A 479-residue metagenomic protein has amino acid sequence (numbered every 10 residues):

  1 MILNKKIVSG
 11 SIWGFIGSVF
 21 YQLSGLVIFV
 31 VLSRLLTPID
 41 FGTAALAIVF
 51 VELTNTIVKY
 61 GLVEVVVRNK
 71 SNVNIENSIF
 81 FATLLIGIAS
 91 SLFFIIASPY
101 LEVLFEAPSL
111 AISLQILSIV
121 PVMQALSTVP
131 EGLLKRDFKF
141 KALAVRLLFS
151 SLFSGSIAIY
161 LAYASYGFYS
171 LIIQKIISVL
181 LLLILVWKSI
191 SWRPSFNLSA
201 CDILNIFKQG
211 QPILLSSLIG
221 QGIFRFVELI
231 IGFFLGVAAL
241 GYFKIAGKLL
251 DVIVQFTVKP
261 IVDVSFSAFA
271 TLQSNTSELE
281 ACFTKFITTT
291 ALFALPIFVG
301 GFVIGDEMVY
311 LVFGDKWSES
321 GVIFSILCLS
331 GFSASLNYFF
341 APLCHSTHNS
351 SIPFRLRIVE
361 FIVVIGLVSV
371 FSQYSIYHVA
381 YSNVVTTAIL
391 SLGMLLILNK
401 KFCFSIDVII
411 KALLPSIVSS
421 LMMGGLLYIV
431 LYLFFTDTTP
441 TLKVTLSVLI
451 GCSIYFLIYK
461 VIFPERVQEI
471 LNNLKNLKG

Functional and structural regions predicted by a protein language model:
M1-G25, E64-F81, L110, K141-A142 (+4 more regions): N-terminal membrane topogenesis motif
M1-L3, I7, K141, I184-R225 (+3 more regions): Interhelical loop/hinge segments that connect adjacent transmembrane helices in multipass membrane
L3-Y60, L84-S98, Q115, S150-G155 (+4 more regions): Signature of the first transmembrane helix
N4, V8, V65-N74, M123-L147 (+5 more regions): Membrane-interface junctions at transmembrane-helix termini in multi-pass inner-membrane proteins
V19, F81-E106, I112, S156-A164 (+3 more regions): Alpha-helical transmembrane segments of multi-pass membrane transport and lipid-handling proteins
N55-N74, K135-R136, A246, L250-A294 (+1 more regions): Helix-loop junctions and terminal segments of transmembrane helices in multi-pass membrane transport/translocation
A111-S118, R146-S191, Q209, S216 (+6 more regions): Hydrophobic alpha-helical transmembrane segments
F404-I406, L413, Y428-G479: Membrane-proximal transmembrane or re-entrant/amphipathic helices at the cytosolic face
